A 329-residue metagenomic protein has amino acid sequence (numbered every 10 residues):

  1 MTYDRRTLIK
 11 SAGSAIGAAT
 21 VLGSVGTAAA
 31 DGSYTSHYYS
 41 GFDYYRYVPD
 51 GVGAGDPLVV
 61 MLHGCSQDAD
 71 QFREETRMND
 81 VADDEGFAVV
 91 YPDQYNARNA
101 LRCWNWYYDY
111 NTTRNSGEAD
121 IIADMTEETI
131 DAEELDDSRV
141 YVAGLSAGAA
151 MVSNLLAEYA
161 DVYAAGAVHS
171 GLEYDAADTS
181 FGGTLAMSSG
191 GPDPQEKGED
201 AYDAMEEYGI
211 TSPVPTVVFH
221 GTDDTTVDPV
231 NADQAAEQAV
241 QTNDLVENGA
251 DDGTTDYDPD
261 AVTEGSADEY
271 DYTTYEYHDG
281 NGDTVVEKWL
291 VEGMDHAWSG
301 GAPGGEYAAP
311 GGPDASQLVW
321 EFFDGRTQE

Functional and structural regions predicted by a protein language model:
T2-L58, D70-T76, D84, A88 (+6 more regions): A domain-start/cap signature at the N-terminus of enzymes
M61-G64, Y91, V218, L290: Structural cue for short, hydrophobic secondary-structure segments
G64-Q67, M294: Active-site glycine-rich loops that stabilize anionic/oxyanionic intermediates across multiple enzyme folds
D93-G117, T179: Cap/lid segment of the alpha/beta-hydrolase catalytic domain
Y110-E133, N154: Alpha/beta-hydrolase active-site loop
A132, D137-I210, T225: Primarily recognizes the serine-hydrolase "nucleophile elbow" in alpha/beta-hydrolase and SGNH/GDSL folds
V218-H220, D224: Short beta-strand/loop motif that positions the catalytic acidic residue of the alpha/beta-hydrolase fold
T226-N231, S299: Conserved alpha/beta-hydrolase "acid-adjacent" motif
